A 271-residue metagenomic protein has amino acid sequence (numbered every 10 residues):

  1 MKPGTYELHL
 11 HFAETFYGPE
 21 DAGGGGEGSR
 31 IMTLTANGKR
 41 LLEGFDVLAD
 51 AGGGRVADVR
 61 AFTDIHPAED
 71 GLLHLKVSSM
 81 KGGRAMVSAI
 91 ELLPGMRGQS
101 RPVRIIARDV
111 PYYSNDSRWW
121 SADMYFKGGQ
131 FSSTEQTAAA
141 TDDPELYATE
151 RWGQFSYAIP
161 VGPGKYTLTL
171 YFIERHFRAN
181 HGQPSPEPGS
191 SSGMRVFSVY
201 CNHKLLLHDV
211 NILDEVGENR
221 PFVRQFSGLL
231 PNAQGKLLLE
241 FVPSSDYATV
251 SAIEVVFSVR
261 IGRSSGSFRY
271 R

Functional and structural regions predicted by a protein language model:
M1-R271: Compositionally biased, intrinsically disordered or flexible polar/acidic segments
